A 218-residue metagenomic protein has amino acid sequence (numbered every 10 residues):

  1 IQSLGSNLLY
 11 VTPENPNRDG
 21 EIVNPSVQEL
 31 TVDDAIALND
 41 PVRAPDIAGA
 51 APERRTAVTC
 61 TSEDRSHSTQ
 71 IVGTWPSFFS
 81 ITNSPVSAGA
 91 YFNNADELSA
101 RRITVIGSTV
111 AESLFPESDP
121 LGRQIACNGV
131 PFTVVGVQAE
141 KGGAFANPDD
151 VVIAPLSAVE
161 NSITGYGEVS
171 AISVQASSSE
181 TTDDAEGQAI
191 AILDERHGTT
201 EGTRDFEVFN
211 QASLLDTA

Functional and structural regions predicted by a protein language model:
I1-Q70, T74-S80, A95, E112-S113 (+2 more regions): Hydrophobic, regular-secondary-structure patches
N7, H67, E168-I172, R204: Short amphipathic alpha-helical segments
E29-V32, G73, T104-V105, I153 (+1 more regions): Short aromatic/basic micro-patch
T59, G122-A126, E207: Residue-level detector of beta-strand face positions
T69, F132-T133, F206: Small-residue-enriched segments and motifs
S77-F92, A100-E201: Mid-to-C-terminal secondary-structure elements that act as membrane-proximal/extracytoplasmic interface segments
A189, T200-A218: Peri-transmembrane interface segments
